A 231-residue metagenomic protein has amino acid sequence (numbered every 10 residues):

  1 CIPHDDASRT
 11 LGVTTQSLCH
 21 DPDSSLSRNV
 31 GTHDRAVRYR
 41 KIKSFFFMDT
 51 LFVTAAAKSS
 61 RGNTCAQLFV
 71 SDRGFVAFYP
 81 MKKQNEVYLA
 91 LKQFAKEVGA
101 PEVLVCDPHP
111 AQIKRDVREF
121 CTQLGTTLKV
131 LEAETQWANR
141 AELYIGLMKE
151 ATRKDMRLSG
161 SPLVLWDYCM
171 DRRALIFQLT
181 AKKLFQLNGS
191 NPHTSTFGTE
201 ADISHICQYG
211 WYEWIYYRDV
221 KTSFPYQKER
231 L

Functional and structural regions predicted by a protein language model:
I2-E150, T194-L231: Retroviral integrase
P3-H4, S161-L165, N191: Alpha-helix capping and helix-coil boundary motifs
A133-Q186: Surface-exposed, charged/polar loop-rich segments that form substrate/cofactor-binding or regulatory interfaces
C169-W211: Active-site-proximal acidic segments at structured loop/helix or strand boundaries that coordinate catalytic metals
